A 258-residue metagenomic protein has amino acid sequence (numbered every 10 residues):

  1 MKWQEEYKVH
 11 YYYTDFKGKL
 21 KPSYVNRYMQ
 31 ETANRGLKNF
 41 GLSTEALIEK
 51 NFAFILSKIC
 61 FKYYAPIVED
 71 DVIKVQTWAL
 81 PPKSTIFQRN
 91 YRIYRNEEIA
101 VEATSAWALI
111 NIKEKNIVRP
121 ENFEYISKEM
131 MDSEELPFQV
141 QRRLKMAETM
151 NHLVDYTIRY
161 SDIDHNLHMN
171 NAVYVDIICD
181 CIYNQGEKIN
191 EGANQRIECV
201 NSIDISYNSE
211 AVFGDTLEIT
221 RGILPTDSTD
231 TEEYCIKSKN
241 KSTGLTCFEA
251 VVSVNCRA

Functional and structural regions predicted by a protein language model:
M1-L56, E102-T104, N111-N201, N255-R257: Hot-dog-fold acyl-thioester-processing enzymes
W3-E5, C60-V72, Q76-Q141, Y207-T216 (+1 more regions): HotDog/MaoC-like acyl-thioester-processing domains
S202-S206: Amphipathic alpha-helical surface "interface" segments used for docking/oligomerization or membrane association within
